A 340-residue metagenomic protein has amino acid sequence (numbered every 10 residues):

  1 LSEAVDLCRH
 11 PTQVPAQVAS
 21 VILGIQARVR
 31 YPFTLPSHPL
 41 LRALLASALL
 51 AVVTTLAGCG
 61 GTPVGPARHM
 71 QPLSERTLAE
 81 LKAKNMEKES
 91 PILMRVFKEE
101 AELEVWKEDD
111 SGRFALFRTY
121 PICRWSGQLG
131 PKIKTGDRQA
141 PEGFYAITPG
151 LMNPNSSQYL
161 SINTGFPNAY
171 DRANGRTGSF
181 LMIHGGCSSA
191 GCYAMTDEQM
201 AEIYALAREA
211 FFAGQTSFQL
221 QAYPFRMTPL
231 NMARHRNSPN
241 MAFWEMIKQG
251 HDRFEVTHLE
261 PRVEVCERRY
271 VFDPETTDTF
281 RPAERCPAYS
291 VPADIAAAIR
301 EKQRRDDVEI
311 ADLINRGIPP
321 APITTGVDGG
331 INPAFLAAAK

Functional and structural regions predicted by a protein language model:
R28-A48: Bacterial N-terminal signal peptides that target proteins for export
T55-G58: C-terminal motif of bacterial Sec signal peptides marking the signal peptidase cleavage site
G60-T62: Bacterial signal peptide processing site
E75-L93, V105-K107, R124-T135, E142-P149 (+1 more regions): N-terminal post-signal-peptidase region of extra-cytosolic proteins
D109-W125: Short Gly/aromatic-enriched secondary-structure transition segments
G136-I295: Exported/periplasmic cell-wall-interacting domains
C266-K340: Proline-rich, low-complexity linker regions of envelope-associated factors in Gram-negative bacteria
